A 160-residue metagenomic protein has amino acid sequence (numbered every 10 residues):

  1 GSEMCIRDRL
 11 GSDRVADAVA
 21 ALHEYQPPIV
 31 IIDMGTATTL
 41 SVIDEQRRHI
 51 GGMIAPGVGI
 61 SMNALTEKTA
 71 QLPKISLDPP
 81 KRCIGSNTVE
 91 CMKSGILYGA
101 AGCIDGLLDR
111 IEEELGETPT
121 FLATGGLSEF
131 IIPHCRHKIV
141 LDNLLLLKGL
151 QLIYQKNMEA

Functional and structural regions predicted by a protein language model:
G1-I6: Short, small-residue-biased leader/transition segments that mark boundaries at the very start of proteins
R7-T69, Y98-L108, I139: Phosphate-binding/catalytic loop of phosphoryl-transfer enzymes
S61-A160: ATP-binding/phosphotransfer module of carbohydrate and carboxylate kinases, centering on a glycine-rich
